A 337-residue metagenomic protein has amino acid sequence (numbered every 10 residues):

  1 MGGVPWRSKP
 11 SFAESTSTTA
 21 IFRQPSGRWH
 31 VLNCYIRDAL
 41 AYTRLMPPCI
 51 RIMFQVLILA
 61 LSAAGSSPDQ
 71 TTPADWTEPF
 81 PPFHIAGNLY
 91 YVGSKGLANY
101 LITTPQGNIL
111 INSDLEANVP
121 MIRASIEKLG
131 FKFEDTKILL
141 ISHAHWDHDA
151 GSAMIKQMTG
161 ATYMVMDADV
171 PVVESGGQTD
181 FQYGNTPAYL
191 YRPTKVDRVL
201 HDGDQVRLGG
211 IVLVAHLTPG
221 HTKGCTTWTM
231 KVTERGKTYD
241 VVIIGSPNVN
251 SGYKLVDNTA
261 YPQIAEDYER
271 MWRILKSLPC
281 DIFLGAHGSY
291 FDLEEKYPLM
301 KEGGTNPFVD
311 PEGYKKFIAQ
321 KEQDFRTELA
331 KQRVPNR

Functional and structural regions predicted by a protein language model:
W6-T19, R23-W29: Low-acidity, Ser/Thr- and Arg-rich intrinsically disordered low-complexity segments
I52-S62: Bacterial N-terminal signal peptides
A60-D75, R235, V249-R337: Accessory terminal helices/loops
S67-T71, P79-F80, H84-A86, D135 (+5 more regions): Metallo-beta-lactamase
D75-L129, F133, W228-V249: Conserved beta-strand hairpin/beta-sheet module of binuclear metal-dependent hydrolase folds, prominently
I111-S113, T136-A144, Y163-M166, T218-G220 (+2 more regions): Active-site neighborhood of phospho(di)ester-bond hydrolases with catalytic His/Asp-centered motifs
A117-P120, E127-Q205, T233, E302-G303 (+3 more regions): Active-site HxH/HxHxD metal-binding segment of metal-dependent hydrolases
